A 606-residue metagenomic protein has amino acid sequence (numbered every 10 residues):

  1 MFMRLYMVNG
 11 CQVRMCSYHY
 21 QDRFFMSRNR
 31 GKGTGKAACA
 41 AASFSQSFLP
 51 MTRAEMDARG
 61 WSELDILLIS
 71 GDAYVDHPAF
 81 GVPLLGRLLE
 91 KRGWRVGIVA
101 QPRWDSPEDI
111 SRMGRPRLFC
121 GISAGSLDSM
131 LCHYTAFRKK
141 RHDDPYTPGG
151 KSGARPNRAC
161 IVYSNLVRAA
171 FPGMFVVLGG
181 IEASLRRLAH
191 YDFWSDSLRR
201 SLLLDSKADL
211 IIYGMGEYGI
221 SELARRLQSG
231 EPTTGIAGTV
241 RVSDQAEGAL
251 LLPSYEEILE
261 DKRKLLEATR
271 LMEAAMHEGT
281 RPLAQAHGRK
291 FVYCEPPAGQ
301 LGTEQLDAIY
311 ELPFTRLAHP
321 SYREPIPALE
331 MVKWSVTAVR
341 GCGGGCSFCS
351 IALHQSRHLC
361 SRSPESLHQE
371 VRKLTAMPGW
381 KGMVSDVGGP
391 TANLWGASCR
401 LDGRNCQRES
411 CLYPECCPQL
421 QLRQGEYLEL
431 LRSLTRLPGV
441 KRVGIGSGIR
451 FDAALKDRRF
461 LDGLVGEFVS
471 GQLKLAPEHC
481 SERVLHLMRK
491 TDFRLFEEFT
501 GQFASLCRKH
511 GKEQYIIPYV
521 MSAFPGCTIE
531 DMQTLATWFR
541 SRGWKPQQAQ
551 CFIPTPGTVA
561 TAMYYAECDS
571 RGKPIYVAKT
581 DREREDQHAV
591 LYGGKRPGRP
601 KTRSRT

Functional and structural regions predicted by a protein language model:
Y18, I69-Y74, L89, Y322-S350 (+2 more regions): N-terminal pre-triad scaffold of radical SAM enzymes
A37-E63, A73, L266-V336: N-terminal [4Fe-4S]-dependent radical SAM core
L68, L84, R103-W104, K373-I517 (+1 more regions): Conserved SAM/AdoMet-binding glycine-rich loop
A73, G81, A100-H287, E295 (+3 more regions): Glycine-rich beta-alpha loop elements in corrinoid/cobalamin-binding modules across cobalamin-dependent enzymes
D105, T234-E260, A298, R362 (+4 more regions): Terminal amphipathic helices with adjacent charged low-complexity linkers/tails
D128-F137, L185-R187, E217-E222, A246-E247 (+7 more regions): Flexible glycine/acidic-rich beta-alpha junction loops that bind and position SAM and/or redox cofactors in anaerobic
D209, L367, L475, A549: Conserved, mostly hydrophobic/aromatic
F460, P525-R540: Catalytic cores of alpha/beta
